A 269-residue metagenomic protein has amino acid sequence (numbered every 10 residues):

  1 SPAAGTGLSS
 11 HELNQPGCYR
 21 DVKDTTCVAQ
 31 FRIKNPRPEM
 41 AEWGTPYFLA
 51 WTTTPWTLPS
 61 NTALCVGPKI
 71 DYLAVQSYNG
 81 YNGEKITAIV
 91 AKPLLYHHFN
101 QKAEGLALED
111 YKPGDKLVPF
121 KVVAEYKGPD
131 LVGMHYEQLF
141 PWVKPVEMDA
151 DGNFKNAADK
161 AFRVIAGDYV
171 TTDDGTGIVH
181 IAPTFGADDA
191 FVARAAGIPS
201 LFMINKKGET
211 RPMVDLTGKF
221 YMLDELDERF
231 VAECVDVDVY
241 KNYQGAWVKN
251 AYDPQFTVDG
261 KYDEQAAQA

Functional and structural regions predicted by a protein language model:
P2-L49, W56-L58: Active-site cores that bind ATP or allylic diphosphates and position pyrophosphate for catalysis
A41-F48, P55-A269: Non-cofactor substrate-recognition interfaces
